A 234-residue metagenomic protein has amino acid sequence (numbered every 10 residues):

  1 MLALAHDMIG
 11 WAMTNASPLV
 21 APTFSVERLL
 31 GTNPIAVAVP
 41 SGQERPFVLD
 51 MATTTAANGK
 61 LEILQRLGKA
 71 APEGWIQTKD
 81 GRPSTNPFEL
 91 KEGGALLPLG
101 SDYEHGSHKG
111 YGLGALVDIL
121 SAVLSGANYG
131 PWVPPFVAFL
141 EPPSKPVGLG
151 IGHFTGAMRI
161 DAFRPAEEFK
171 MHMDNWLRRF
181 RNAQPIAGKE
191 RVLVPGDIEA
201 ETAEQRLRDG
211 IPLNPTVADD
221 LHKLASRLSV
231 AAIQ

Functional and structural regions predicted by a protein language model:
M1-A5, T54, Q65-L67, M171-N175: Short, solvent-exposed amphipathic alpha-helical segments in soluble enzyme and RNA/protein-processing domains
M1-P22, V26-G31: Long, hydrophobic, well-ordered secondary-structure blocks that form the structural core and pocket-lining surfaces
D7-A12, I35-A36, R45-V48, E73-I76 (+5 more regions): Structural motif
D7-L19, A122-V137: Glycine-rich phosphate/pyrophosphate-binding loops and their adjacent beta-strand/loop elements at enzyme active sites
V20-K91: Phosphate/diphosphate-binding glycine-rich loops and adjacent basic-rich segments that engage nucleotide
K69-W132, L140: Secondary-shell segments that build the walls of catalytic and ion/ligand-binding clefts
I119, N128-Q234: Catalytic-core signal marking the mid-to-C-terminal active-site face
